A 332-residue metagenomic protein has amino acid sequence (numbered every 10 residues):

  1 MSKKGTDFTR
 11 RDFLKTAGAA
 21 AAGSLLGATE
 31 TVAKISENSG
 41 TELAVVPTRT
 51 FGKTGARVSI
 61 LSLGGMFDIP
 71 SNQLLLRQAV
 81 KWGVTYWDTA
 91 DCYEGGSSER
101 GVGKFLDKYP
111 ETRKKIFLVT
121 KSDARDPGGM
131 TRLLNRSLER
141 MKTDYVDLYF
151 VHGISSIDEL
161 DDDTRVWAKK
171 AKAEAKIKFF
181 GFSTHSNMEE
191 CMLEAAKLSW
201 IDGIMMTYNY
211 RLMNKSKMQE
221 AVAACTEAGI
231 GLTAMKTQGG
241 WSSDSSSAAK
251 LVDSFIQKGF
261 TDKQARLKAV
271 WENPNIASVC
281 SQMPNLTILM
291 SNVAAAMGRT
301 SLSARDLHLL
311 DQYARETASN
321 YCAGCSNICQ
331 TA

Functional and structural regions predicted by a protein language model:
S2-A21: N-terminal secretory signal peptides and thylakoid transit peptides that target proteins across membranes
A20, Q219-A332: Structured C-terminal cap/extension of enzyme domains
A28-L61: C-terminal segment of N-terminal export signals and the immediately downstream linker at the start of the mature
F51, L63, W87, V102 (+6 more regions): Conserved, mostly hydrophobic/aromatic
G52, A79-K81, G103-R113, S137-T143 (+2 more regions): Acidic (Asp/Glu)-rich catalytic clusters
S62-S71, T120-G128, V252-Q257: Active-site mouth loops of central-metabolism enzymes
T89-F105: Glycine-rich, proline-tolerant flexible connector loops at the mouths of alpha/beta enzymes
R125-M235, G239, S246-L251, Q257-K258 (+1 more regions): Glycine/proline-rich, positively charged, aromatic-decorated active-site loop/lid region on the catalytic face
